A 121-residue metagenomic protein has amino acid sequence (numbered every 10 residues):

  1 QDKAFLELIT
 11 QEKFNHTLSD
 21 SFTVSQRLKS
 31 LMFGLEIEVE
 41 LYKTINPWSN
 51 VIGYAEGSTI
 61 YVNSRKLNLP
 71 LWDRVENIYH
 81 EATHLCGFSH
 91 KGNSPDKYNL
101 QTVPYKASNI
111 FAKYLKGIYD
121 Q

Functional and structural regions predicted by a protein language model:
Q1-V75, L85-Q121: Predominantly extracellular/secreted Zn2+-dependent metalloproteases
I78: Substrate/cofactor-recognition hotspot
E81: Walker B catalytic acidic pair
